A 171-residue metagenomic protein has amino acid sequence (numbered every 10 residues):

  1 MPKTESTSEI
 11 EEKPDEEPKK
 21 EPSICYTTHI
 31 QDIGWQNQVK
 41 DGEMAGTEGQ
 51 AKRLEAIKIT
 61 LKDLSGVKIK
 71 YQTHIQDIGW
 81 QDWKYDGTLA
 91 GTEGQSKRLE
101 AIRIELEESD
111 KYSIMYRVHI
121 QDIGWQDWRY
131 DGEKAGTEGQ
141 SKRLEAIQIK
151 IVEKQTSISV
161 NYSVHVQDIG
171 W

Functional and structural regions predicted by a protein language model:
M1-W171: Lectin-type carbohydrate-recognition ectodomains
